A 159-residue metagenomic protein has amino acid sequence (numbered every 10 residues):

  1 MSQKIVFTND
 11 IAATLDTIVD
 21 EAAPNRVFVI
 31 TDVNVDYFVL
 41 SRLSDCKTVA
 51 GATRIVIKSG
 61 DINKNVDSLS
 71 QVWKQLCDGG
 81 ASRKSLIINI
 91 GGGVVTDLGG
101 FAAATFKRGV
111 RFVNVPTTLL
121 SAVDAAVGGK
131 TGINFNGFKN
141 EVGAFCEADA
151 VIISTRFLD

Functional and structural regions predicted by a protein language model:
M1-L86: ATP/NTP phosphate-donor binding region
F38, V94-F101, A122: Short glycine/serine/threonine-rich phosphate/pyrophosphate-binding segments that cradle anionic phosphate groups
I62, G93-V95, K130-T131, F145: Gly/Ser/Thr-rich beta-alpha loop segments that engage phosphate groups in nucleotides
L69-Q75, G92, T105, L120-D124: Hydrophobic, well-ordered secondary-structure scaffolds
I87-N89, G93, F112: Short glycine-aspartate micro-motif
F101-D159: A glycine/threonine-rich phosphate-anchoring loop and its flanking beta-alpha core in nucleotide/phosphate-binding
